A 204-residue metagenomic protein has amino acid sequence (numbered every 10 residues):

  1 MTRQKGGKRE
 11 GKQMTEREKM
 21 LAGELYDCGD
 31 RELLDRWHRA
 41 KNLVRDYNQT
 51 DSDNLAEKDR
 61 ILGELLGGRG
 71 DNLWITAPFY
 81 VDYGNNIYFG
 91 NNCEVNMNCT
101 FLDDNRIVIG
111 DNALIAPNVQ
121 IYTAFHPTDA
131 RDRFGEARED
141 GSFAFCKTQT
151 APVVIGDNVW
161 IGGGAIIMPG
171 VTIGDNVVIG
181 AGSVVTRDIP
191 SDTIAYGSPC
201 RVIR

Functional and structural regions predicted by a protein language model:
M1-N72, P127-R131, C200-R204: Terminal amphipathic alpha-helical/low-complexity segments used for targeting or macromolecular assembly
R17-E18, L65, A144-F145, A151-P152 (+1 more regions): Short secondary-structure boundary/capping segments
L21, V154-G156, P190: Residue-level recognition of short, solvent-exposed, well-ordered loop/turn junctions that link secondary-structure
D30-R31, N86, I194: Short capping/connector residues at structural and topological boundaries
F79-F89, E94-T172, S198-P199: Flexible, glycine/small-residue-enriched loop-and-beta-strand segment within the central core of proteins
I166-Y196, C200: C-terminal/domain-terminus segments
